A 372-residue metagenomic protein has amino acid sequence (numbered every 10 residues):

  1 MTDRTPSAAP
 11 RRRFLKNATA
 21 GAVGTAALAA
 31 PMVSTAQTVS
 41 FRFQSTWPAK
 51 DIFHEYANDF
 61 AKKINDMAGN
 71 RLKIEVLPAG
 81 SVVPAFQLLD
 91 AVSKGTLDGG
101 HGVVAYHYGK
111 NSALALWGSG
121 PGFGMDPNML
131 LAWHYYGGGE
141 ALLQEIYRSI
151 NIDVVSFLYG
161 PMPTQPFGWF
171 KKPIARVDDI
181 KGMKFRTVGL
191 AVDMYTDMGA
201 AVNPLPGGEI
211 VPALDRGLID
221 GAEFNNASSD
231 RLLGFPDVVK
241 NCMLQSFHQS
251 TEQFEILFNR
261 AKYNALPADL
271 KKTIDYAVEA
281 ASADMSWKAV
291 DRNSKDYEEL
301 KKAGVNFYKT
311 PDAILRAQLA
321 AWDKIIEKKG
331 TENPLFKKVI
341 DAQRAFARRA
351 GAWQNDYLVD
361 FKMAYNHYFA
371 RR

Functional and structural regions predicted by a protein language model:
T2, S7-L28, T35-L130, E145-R372: N-terminal secretory/targeting leader peptides
